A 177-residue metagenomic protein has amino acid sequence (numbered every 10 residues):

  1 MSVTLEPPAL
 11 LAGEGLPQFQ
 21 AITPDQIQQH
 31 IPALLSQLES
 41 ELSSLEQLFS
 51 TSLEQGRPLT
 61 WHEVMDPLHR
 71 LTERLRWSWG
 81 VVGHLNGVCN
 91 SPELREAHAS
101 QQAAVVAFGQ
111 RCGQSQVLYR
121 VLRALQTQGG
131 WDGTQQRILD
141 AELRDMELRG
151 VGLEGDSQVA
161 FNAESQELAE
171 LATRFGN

Functional and structural regions predicted by a protein language model:
M1-N177: Zn2+-dependent metallopeptidase catalytic domains
